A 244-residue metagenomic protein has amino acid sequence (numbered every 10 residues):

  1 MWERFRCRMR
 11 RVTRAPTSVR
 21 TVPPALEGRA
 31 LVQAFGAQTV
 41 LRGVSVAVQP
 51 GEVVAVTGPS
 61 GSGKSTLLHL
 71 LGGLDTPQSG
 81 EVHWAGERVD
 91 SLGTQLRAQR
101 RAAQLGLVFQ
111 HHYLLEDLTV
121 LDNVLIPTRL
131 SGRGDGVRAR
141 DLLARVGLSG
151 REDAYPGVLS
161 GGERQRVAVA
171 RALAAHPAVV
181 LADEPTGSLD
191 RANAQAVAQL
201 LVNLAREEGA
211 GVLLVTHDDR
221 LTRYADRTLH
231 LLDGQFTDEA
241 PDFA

Functional and structural regions predicted by a protein language model:
W2-V32, D238-A244: ABC-family P-loop ATPase nucleotide-binding domain
P24-Y224, T228: ABC family nucleotide-binding domain
T228-P241: H-loop (His-switch) and adjacent beta-strand-loop-beta switch element of ABC-type ATPase nucleotide-binding domains
